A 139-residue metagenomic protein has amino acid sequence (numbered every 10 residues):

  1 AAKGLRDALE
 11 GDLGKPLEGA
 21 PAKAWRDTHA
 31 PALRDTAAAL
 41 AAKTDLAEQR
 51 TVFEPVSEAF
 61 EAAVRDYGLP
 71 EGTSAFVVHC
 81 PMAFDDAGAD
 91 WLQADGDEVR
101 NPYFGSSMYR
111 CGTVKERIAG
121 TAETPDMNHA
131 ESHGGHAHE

Functional and structural regions predicted by a protein language model:
A1-E139: Intrinsically disordered, low-complexity terminal tails/loops enriched in metal-binding residues
